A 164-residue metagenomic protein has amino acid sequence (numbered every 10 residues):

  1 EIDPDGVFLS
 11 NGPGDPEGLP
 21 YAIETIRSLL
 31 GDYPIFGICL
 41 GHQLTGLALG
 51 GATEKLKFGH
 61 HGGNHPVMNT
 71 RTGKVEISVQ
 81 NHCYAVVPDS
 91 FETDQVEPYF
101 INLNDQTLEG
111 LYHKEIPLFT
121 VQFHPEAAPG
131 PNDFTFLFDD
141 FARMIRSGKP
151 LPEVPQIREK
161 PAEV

Functional and structural regions predicted by a protein language model:
E1-D3, E17-G31, E54-V164: Amide-donor transfer/coupling interface in amidating biosynthetic enzymes
V7-L9, R27-G50, H124: Catalytic nucleophile loop
L9-D15: Cofactor-cradling patches in redox/metallo enzymes
N11, H42, H113-E115: Short, small-residue-rich loop/turn micro-motifs
G12, I35, T53-K57: Short, surface-exposed loop/turn motifs that are enriched in glycine and acidic residues and include a nearby proline
